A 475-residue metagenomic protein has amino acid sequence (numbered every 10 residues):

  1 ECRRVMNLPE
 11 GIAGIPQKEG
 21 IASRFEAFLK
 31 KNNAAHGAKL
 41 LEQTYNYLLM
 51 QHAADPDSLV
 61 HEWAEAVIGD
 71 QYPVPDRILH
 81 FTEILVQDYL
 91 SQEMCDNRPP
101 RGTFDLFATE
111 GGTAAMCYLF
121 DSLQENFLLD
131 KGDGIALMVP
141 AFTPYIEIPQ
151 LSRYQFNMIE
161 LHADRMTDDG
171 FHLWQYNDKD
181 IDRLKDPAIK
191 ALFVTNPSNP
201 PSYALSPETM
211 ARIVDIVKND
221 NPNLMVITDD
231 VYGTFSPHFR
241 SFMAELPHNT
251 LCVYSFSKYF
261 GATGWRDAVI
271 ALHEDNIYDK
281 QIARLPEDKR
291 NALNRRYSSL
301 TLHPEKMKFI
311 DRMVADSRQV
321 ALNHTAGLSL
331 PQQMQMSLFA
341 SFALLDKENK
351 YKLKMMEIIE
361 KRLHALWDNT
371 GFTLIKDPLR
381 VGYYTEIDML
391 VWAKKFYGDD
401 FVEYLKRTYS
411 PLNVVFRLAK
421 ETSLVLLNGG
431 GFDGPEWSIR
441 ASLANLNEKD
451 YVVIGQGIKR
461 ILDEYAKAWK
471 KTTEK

Functional and structural regions predicted by a protein language model:
E1-E62, S329-Q332, K475: N-terminal basic, amphipathic alpha-helical segments
R4-G14, A66-V74, R165-Q175, P201-P207 (+3 more regions): Short, flexible/disordered intra-domain loops and linkers
N32-N221, G233-P247, L251, T473: Conserved core of the PLP fold type I
T44-E62, R290-D346: Extended, charge-rich helix/loop segments that form flexible, surface "patches" used to engage negatively charged
R77-I84, D88, E93-P100, D182 (+3 more regions): PLP-dependent enzyme catalytic core of the Aspartate aminotransferase-like
D229-D230: Walker B catalytic acidic pair
M243-K308, R440: Active-site PLP attachment segment
P331-W367, T373-E403, F432: Conserved glycine-rich beta-strand-loop-beta hairpin in the small C-terminal domain of fold type I
